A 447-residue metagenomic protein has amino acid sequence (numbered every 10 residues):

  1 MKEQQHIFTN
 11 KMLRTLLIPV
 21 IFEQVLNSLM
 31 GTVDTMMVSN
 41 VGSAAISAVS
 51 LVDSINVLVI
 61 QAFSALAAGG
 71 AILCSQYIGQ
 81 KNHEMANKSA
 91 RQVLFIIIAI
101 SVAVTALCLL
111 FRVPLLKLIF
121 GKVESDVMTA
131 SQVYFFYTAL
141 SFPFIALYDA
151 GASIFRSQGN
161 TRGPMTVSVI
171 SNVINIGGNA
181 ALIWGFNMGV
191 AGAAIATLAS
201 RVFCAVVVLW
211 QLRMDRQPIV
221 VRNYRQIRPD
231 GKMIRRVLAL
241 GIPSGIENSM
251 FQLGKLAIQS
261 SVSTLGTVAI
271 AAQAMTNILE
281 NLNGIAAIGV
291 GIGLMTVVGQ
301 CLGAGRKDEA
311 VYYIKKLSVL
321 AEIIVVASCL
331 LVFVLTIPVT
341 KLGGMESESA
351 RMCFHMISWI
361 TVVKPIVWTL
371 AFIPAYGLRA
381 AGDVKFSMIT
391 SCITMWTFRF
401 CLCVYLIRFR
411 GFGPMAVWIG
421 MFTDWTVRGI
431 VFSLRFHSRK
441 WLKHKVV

Functional and structural regions predicted by a protein language model:
M1-V20, C74-S141, G185-I242, V298-K364 (+1 more regions): Short alpha-helical transmembrane segments in multi-pass integral membrane proteins
Q4-M36, N40-V41, V57-G69, L73 (+5 more regions): N-terminal transmembrane alpha-helices
T15-D34, Y137, S171, S200-C204 (+3 more regions): Transmembrane helical elements of multi-pass membrane transporters/channels
Q24-S28, Q61, S101, T105 (+12 more regions): Residue-level hotspots within the lipid-embedded alpha helices of multi-pass solute transporters
V25, L29-S47, L116-S125, A181-M188 (+4 more regions): Helix-terminus/linker motif at the lipid-water interface of multi-pass membrane proteins
S43-S54, S131, F135, A194 (+4 more regions): Small-residue hotspots at the loop-to-helix junctions and early N-terminal turns of transmembrane alpha-helices
I46-A106, I145-P164, I270-T336, W368-C392: Small-residue-rich hydrophobic transmembrane alpha-helices
A67, Y137-R156, P164-N172, A193-V208 (+5 more regions): Short runs within selected transmembrane alpha-helices of multi-pass transporters and secretion channels
